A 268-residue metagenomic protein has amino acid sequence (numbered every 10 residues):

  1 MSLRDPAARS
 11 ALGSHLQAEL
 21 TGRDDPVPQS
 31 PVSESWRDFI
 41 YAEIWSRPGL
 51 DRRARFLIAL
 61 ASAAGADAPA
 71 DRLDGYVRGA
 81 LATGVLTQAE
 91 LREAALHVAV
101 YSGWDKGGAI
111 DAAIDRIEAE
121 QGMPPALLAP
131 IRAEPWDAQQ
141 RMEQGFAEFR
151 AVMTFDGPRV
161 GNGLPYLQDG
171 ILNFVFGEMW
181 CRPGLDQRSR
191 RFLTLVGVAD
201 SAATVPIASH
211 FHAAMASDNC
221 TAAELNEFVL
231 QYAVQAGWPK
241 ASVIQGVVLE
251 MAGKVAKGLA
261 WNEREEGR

Functional and structural regions predicted by a protein language model:
M1-A54, D67, D74, K106-Q187 (+2 more regions): Acidic, glycine/proline-rich low-complexity segments that act as flexible tails and inter-domain linkers
Y41, A63, L96-V100, F176 (+2 more regions): Amphipathic alpha-helical core segments of compact helical bundles
S46, L50, D71-H97, C181 (+3 more regions): A cross-kingdom feature marking solvent-exposed beta-strand/loop segments within repeated, beta-rich binding/scaffold
A54-A64, A94-A95, S189-V198, F228-V229: Short, structured motif recognition centered on aromatic/hydrophobic residues
A66, V85, G103, A119 (+1 more regions): Hydrophobic/aromatic-lined pockets within catalytic cores
P69-A70, A203: Alpha-helix initiation and capping sites
H97, D105-G108, E224-I244: Preference for long, well-ordered alpha-helical segments
A199-I207: Intrinsically disordered, low-complexity segments enriched in Gly and acidic/Ser/Thr residues that form flexible
